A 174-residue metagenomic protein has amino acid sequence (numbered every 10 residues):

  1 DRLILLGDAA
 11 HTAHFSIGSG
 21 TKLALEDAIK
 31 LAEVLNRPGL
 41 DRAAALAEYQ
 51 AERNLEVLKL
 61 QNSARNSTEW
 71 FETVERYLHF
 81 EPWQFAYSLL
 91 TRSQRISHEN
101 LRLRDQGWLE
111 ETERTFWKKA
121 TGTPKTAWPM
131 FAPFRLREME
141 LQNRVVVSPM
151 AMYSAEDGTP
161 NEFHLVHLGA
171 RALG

Functional and structural regions predicted by a protein language model:
D1-L23, I29-K30, G39: FAD/FMN-dependent oxidoreductases across multiple families
R2, G7, R53-E56, P82 (+1 more regions): Short, cationic motifs built from Arg/Lys/His that form the positively charged side of catalytic pockets
H11, L55, M152-Y153: Active-site/binding-pocket entry motifs
F15-G18, E33-V34, P82, E156: Active-site-proximal flexible loops/turns
L25-A28, L46, H164-L165: Amphipathic alpha-helical segments in well-structured domains
E33-G122: C-terminal helical "tail/cap" subdomain of flavin- and related membrane-associated enzymes
T112-G174: Flavin-dependent oxidoreductase catalytic cores
